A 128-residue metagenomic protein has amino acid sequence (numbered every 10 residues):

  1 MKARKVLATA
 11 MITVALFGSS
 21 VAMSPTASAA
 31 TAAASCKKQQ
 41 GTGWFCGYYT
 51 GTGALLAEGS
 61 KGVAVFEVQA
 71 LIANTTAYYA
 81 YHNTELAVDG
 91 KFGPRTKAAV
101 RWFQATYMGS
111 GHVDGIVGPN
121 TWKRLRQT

Functional and structural regions predicted by a protein language model:
K2-A3, G18, S28-G90: Acidic, Ser/Thr/Pro/Gly-enriched interdomain connector segments
R4-A15: Sec-dependent N-terminal signal peptides
A70-A77, R101-G109, W122, R126-Q127: Sec-exported extracytoplasmic/periplasmic mature domains
S110-I116: Short, exposed beta-strand-loop hairpins at the edges of beta-sheets in extracellular/periplasmic proteins
